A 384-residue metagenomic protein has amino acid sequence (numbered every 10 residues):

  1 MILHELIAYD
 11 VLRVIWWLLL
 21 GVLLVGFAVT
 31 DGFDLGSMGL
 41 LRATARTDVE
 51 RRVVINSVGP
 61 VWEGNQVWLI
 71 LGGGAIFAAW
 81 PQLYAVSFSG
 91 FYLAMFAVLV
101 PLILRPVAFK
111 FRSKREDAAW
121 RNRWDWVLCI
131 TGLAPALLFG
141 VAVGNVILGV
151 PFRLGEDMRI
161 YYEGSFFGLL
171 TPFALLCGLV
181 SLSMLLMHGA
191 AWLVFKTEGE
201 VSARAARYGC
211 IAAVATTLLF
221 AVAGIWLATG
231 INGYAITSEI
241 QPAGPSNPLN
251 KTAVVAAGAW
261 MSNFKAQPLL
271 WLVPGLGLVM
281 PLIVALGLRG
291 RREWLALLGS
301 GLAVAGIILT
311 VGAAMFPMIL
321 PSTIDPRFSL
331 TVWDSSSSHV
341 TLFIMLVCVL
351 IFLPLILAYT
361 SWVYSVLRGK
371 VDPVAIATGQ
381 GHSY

Functional and structural regions predicted by a protein language model:
M1-G64, I70-G73: N-terminal signal-anchor module of multipass membrane proteins
M1-W17, F77-F91, I147-M158, S165-P172: Helix-coil boundary and interhelical linker segments in multi-pass alpha-helical membrane proteins
I2-L3, K251-A256, S322-L342: Short, membrane-exposed interhelical loops at transmembrane-helix boundaries
E5, L41-V54, A79-V86, P106-W126 (+3 more regions): Membrane-interfacial helix termini and the short, flexible loops that connect transmembrane helices in multi-pass
W16-F27, F88-L102, C129-A134, G168-L182 (+1 more regions): Alpha-helical transmembrane segments
V61-A134, I147-R153, S238, F264-K265: Membrane-interface helix-loop-helix modules in multi-pass inner-membrane proteins
K114-R289: Long, contiguous internal "core" modules enriched in hydrophobic/ aromatic residues
A235-N247, A305-F328: Juxtamembrane non-transmembrane "cap" segments at the membrane-aqueous interface of multi-pass membrane proteins
